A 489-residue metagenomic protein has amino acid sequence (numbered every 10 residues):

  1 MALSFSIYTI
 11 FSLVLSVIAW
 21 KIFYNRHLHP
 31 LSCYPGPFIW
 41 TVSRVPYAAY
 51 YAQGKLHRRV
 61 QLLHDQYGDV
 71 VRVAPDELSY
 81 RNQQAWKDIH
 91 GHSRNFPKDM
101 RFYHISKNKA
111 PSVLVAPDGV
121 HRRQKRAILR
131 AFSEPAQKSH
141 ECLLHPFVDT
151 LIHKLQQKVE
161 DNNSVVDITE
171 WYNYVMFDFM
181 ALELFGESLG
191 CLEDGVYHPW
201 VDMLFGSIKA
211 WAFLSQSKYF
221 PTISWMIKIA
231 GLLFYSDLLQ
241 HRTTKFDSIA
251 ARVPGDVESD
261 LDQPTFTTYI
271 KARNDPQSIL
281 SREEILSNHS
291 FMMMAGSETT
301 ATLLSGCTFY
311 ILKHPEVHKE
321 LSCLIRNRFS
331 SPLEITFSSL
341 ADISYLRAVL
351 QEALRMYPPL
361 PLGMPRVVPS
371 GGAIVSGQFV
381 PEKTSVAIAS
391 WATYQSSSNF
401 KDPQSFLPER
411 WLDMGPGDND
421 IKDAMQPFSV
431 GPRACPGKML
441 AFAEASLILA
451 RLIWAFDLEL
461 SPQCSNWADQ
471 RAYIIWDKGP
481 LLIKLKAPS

Functional and structural regions predicted by a protein language model:
M1-F5, I474-S489: C-terminal helix/juxtamembrane-tail motif
A2-R123, H145-K154, V175, A210 (+5 more regions): N-terminal membrane-proximal hinge/A-helix region immediately C-terminal to the signal-anchor transmembrane segment
I39, E141, H145, V196-G206 (+8 more regions): Cytochrome P450 I-helix active-site segment
P97-K107, S139-T302, E320: Cytochrome P450 heme-thiolate monooxygenase catalytic core
R130, S290, A295, F337-S338 (+4 more regions): Cytochrome P450 heme-thiolate "Cys pocket" and heme-binding signature region
T299-L312, I448: Short, small-residue alpha-helix embedded
P315-H318, K438-I475: Cytochrome P450 heme-binding "Cys pocket" and the immediately downstream C-terminal segment
I388-P416: Conserved cytochrome P450 K-helix/beta-meander segment immediately N-terminal to the heme-binding cysteine loop
